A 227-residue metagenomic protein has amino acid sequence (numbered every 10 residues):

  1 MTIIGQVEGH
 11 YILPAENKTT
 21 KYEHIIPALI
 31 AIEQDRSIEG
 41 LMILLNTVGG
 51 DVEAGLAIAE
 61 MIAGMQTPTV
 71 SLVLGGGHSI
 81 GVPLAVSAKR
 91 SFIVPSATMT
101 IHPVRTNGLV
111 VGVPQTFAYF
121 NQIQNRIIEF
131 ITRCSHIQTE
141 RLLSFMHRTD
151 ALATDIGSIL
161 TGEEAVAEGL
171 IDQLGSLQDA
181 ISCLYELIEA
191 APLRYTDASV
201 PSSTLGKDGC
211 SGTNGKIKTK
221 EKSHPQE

Functional and structural regions predicted by a protein language model:
M1-V82, S87-H102, T106-E227: N-terminal organellar transit peptides
